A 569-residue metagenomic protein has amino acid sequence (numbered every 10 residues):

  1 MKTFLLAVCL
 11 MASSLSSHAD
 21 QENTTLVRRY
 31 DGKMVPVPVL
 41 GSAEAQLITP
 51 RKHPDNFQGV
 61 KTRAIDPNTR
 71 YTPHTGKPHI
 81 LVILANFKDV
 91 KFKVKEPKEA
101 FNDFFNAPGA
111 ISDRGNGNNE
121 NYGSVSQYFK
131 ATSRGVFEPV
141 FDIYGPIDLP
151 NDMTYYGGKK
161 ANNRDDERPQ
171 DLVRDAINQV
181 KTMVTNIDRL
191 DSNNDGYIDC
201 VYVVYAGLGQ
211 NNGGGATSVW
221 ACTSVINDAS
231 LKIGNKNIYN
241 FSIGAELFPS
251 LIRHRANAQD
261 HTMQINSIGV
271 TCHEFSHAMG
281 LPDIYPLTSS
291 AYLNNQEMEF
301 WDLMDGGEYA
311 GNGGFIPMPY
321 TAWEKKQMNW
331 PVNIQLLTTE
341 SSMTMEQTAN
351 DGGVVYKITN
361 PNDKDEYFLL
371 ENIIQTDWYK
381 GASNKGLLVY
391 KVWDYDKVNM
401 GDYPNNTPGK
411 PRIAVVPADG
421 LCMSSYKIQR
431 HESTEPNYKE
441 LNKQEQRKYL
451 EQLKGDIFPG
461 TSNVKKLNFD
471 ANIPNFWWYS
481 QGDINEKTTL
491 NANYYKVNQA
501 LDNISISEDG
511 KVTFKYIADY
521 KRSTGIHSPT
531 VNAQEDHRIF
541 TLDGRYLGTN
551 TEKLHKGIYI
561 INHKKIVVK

Functional and structural regions predicted by a protein language model:
M1-L5, K569: Positively charged n-region of N-terminal signal peptides that target proteins for export
T3-F4, S16-S242, D351-R522: Zymogen propeptides/activation segments of proteases
A7-S13: Bacterial N-terminal signal peptides
H79-I80, S267, K556: Alpha/beta-hydrolase fold active-site loops
C200-Y202, A206-N384, V392-Y395: Extracellular hydrolytic enzyme modules, especially secreted metalloproteases of the metzincin/thermolysin-like class
H277, Q499, G557: Exposed beta-strand face motif in extracellular beta-rich ectodomains
S523-K569: C-terminal outer-membrane/trafficking sorting elements
